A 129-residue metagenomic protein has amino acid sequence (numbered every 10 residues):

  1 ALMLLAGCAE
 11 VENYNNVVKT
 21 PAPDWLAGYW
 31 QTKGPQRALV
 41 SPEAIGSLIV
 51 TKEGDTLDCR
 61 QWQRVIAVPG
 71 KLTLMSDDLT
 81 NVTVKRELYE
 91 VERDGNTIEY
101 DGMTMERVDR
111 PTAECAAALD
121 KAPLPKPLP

Functional and structural regions predicted by a protein language model:
L4-G7: C-terminal motif of bacterial Sec signal peptides marking the signal peptidase cleavage site
A9-V11: Bacterial signal peptide processing site
Y14-Q31: N-terminal helix-cap/turn-to-beta initiation motif at the start of protein domains
N16, T32-L79: N-terminal glycine/threonine-rich, aromatic-flanked beta-hairpin/loop signature
D58-V65, T83-L88, Y100-E106: Secondary-structure transition/turn motif
T73-N81, E92-T97: Ser/Thr- and Asn-enriched, surface-exposed coil loops between beta-strands
Y100-P129: C-terminal partner/receptor-binding element of secreted or periplasmic proteins
